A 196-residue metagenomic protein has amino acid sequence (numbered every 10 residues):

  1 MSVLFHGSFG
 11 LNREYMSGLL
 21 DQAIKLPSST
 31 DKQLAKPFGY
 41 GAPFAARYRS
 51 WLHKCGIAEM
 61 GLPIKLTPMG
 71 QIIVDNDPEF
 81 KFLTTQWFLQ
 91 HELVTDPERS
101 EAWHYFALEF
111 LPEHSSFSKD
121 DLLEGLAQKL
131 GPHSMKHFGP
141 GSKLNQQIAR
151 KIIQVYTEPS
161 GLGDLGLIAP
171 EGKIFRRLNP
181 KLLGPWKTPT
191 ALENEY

Functional and structural regions predicted by a protein language model:
M1-Y196: Donor-sugar nucleotide-binding helix/loop cap in glycosyltransferases
